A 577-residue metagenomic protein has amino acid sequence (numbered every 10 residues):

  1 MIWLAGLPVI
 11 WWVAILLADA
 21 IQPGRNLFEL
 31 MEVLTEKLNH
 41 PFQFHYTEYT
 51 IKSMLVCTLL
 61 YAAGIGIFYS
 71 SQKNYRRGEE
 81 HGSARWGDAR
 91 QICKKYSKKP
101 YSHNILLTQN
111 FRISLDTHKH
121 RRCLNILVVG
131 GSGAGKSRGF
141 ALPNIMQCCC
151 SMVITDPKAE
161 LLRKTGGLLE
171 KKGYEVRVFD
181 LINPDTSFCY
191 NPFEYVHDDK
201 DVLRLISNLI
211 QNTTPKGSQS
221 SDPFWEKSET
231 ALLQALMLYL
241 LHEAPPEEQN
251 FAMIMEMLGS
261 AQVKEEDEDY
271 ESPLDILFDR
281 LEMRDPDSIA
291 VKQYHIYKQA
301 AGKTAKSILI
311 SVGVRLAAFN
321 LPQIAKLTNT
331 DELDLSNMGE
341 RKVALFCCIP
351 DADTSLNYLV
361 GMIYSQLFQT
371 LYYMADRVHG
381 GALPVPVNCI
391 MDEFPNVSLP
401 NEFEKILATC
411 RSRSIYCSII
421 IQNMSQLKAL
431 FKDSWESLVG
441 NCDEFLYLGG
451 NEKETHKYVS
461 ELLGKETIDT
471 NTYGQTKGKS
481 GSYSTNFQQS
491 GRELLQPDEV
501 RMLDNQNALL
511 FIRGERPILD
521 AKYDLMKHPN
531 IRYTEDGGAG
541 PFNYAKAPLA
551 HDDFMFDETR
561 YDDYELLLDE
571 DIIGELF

Functional and structural regions predicted by a protein language model:
M1-A134, R138-A141, T476-K477, F487-Q488 (+1 more regions): Basic- and hydrophobic-enriched, low-structure N-terminal and domain-boundary segments that flank ATP-binding catalytic
R25, E79, S83, D88 (+9 more regions): Intrinsically disordered, low-complexity regions
H40, H45, H81, Y96 (+9 more regions): Histidine (H) residue identity feature
R85-C93, H103, T108-H118, R138-G139 (+7 more regions): A broad, low-specificity signal for short, low-complexity segments enriched in glycine/proline and polar/charged
C93-Y96, Y358, F394, G450: A short glycine-/small-residue-rich loop at the edge of a beta-strand within enzyme catalytic domains
R122-I415, L430, G440, S490 (+3 more regions): P-loop NTPase motor domains
L407-L509: Conserved ATP-driven motor cores of ASCE-family P-loop NTPases powering translocation/secretion/packaging/pilus
D524: Short, surface-exposed polybasic-aromatic patches that bind anionic ligands, especially phosphate groups
